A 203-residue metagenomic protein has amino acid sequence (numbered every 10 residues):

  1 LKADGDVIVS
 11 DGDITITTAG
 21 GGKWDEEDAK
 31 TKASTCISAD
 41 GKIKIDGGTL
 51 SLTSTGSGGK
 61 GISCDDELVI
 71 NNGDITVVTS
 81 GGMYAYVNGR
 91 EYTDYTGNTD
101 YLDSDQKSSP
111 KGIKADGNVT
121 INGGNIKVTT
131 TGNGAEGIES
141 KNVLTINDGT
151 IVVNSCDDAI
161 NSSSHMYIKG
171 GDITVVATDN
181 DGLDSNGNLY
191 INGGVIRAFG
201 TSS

Functional and structural regions predicted by a protein language model:
L1-S203: A composition-driven surface/loop motif
